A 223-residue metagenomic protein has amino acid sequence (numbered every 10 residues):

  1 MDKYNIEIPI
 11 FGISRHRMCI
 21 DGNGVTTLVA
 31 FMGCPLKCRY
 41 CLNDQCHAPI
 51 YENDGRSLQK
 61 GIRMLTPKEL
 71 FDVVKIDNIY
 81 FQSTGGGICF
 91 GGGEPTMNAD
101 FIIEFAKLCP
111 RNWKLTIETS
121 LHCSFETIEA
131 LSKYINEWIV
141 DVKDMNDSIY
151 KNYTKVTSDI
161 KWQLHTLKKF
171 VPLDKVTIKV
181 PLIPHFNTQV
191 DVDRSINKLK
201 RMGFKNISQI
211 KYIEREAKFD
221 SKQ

Functional and structural regions predicted by a protein language model:
M1, K222-Q223: C-terminal end-of-chain micro-motif
M1-M64, I76-Q82: N-terminal [4Fe-4S]-dependent radical SAM core
I50-S57, G61, I207-E214, K222: Structured N-terminal alpha/beta-domain signature that marks small ligand/cofactor-binding or signaling modules
F71, K75-S221: Conserved AdoMet/S-adenosylmethionine-binding subsite of the radical SAM
